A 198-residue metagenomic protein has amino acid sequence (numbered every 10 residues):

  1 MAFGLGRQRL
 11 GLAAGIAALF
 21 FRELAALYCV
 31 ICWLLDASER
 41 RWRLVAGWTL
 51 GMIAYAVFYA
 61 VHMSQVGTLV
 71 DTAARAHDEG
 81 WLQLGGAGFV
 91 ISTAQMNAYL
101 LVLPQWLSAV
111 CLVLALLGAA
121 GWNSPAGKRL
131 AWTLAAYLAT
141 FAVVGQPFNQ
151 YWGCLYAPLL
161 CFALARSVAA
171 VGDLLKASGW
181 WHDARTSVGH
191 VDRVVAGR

Functional and structural regions predicted by a protein language model:
M1-A2, Q8-D36: Membrane-interface alpha helices of multi-pass inner-membrane proteins
A2, C29, W33, V57 (+6 more regions): Hydrophobic membrane-targeting alpha-helices
F3-G6, A17-L24, V57, V61 (+3 more regions): Transmembrane helix irregularities
G4-A13, D36-L44, L164-R198: Membrane-interface junctions at the ends of membrane-embedded or membrane-associated helices
F21-A26, L107-C111, Y156-A163: Membrane-embedded alpha-helical segments of multi-pass membrane proteins, especially the transmembrane helices
V30-L116, G127-L134: Membrane-lumen/periplasm interface segments of specific transmembrane helices in polyprenyl phosphate-linked
L134-Y151: Transmembrane-helix signature of polytopic, lipid-linked glycan biosynthesis machinery
N149-A169: Hydrophobic/aromatic-rich transmembrane helices and adjacent perimembrane loops
